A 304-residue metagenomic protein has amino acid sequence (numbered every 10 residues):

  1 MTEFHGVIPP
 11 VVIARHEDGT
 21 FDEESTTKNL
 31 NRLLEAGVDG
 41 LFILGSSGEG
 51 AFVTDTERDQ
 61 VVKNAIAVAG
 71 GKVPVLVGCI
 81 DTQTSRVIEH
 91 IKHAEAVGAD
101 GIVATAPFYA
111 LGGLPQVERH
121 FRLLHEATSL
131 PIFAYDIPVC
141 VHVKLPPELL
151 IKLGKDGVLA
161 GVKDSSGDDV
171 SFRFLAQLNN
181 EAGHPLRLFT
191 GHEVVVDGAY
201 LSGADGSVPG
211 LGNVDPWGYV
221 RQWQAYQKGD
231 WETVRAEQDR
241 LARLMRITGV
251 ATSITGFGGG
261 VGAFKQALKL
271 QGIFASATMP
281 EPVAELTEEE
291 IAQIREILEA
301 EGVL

Functional and structural regions predicted by a protein language model:
T2-K144, A284, L304: Active-site beta->alpha loop and helix N-cap motifs at the rims of alpha/beta catalytic domains
I8-V12, A36, D215-L304: C-terminal alpha-helical cap/extension of soluble enzyme domains
E23, T27-L30, P147, E288-L298: Short, amphipathic alpha-helical "lid/cap" segments that border enzyme active or binding sites
T26, R58, V62, V87 (+4 more regions): A general structural signal for well-ordered alpha-helical segments in protein cores
A36, Q60, N64-A69, H93 (+9 more regions): Alpha-helical structural signal in soluble globular domains
E126-A127, P138-G249: Catalytic alpha/beta core domains of metabolic enzymes, predominantly
